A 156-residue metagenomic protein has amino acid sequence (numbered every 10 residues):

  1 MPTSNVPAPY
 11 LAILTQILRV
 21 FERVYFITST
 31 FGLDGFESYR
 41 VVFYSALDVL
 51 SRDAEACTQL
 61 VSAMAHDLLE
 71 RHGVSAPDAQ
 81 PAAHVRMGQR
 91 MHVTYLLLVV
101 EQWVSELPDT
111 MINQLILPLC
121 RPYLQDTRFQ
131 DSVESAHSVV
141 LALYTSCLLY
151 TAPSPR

Functional and structural regions predicted by a protein language model:
M1-R52: Extended, helix-rich scaffolding/adaptor regions
P2, I17-V24, R71-A76, V85-Q102: HEAT-repeat alpha-solenoid elements in large eukaryotic scaffold proteins
L60-H84: Acidic, Ser/Thr- and Gly/Pro-rich intrinsically disordered linkers and low-complexity segments that flank or connect
Y95, E134-S135: Alpha-solenoid helical repeat scaffolds
V100, V139-S146: Hydrophobic residues within the alpha-helices of tandem HEAT/HEAT-like
D109-L117: Core helices of alpha-solenoid repeat scaffolds
P118-D126, R156: HEAT/HEAT-like alpha-solenoid repeats
Y150-P155: Conserved small/polar residues in nucleotide/adenosyl-binding loops
